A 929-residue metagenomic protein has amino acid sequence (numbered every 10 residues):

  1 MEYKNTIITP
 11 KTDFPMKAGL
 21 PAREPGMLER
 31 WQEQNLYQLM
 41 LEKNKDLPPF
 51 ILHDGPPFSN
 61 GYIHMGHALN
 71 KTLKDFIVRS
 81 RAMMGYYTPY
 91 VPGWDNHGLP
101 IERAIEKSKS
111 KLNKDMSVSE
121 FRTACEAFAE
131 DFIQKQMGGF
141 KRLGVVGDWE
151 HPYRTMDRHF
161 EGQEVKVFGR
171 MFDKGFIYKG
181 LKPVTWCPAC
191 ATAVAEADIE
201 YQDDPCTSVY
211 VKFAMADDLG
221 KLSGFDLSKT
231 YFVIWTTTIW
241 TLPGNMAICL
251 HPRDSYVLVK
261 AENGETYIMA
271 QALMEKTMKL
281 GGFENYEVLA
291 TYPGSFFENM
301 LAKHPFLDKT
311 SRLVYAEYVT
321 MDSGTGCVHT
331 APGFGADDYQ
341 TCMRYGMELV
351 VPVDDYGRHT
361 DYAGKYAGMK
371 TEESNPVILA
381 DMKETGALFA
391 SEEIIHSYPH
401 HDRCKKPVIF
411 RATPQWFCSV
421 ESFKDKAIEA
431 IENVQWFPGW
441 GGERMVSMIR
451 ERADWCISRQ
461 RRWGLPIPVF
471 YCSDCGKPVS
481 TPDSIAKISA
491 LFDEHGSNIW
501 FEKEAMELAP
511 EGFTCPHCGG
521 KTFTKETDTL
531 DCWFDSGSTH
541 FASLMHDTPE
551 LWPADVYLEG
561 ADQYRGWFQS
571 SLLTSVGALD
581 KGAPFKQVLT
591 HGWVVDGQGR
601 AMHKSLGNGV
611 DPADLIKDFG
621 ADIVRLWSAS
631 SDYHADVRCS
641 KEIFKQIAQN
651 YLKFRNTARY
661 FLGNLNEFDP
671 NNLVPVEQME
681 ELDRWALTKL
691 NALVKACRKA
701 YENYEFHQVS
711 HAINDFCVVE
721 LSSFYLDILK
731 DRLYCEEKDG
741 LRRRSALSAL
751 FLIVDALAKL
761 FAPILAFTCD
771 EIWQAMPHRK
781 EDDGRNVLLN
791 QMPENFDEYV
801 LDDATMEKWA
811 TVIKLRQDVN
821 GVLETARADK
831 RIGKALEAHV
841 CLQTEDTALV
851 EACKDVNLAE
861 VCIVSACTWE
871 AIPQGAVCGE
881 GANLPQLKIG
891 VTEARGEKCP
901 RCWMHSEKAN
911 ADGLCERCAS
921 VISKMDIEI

Functional and structural regions predicted by a protein language model:
E2-D13, K17-L20, R30-Q34, E106-P243 (+14 more regions): Residue patterns forming the tRNA-binding/recognition surfaces of aminoacyl-tRNA synthetases and related DALR
E42-R103, E164, I234-T241, V314-T341 (+4 more regions): N-terminal catalytic cores of NTP/NDP-binding nucleotidyl/phosphoryl-transfer enzymes
D95, V184, P188, V194-Q202 (+9 more regions): Acidic, turn-prone loop/beta-hairpin segments
V184, Y398, I467-V469, G512 (+2 more regions): Residues immediately within or flanking Cys/His clusters that coordinate Zn2+ in small zinc-binding modules
C187, H401, C472, C515-C518 (+2 more regions): Short cysteine-rich clusters marking metal-coordination/redox-active sites
A191, Q460, G476, G519 (+2 more regions): Cys/His-coordinated zinc-binding microdomains
D217, R312, E317, Y345-G357 (+2 more regions): Alpha-helical recognition segments enriched in aromatics with Gly/Pro capping that present substrate-recognition
A247, D254-C327, A336, Q340: Protease-associated
